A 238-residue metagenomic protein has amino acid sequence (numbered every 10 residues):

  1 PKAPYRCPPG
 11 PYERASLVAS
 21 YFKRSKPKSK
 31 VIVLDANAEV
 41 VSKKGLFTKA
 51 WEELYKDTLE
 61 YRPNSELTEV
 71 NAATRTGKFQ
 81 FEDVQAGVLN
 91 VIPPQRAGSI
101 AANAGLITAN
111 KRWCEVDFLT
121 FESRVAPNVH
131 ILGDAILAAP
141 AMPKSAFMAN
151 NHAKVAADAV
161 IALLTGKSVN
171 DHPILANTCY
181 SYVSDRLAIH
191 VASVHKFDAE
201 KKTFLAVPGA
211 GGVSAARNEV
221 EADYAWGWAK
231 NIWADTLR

Functional and structural regions predicted by a protein language model:
P1, A36-A38, D134: Cofactor-binding loop segments of dinucleotide-utilizing enzymes, especially the Rossmann-like FAD- and NAD(P)+-binding
P1-S25: Glycine-rich dinucleotide-binding loop and its adjacent helix/turn
P11-A15, T48, A149-N150: Amphipathic alpha-helical segments in well-structured domains
A19-E115: A Rossmann-like FAD-binding core segment of flavoenzymes
V84-N150, A162: FAD-site-proximal beta/loop scaffold in flavoenzymes
R112-H130, V183-F204: FAD-binding beta-loop-beta segment adjacent to the flavin cofactor pocket
A135-N177, S181-V183, A192: A conserved FAD-binding loop/helix module that cradles the flavin
V191-R238: C-terminal auxiliary extensions adjacent to catalytic cores
